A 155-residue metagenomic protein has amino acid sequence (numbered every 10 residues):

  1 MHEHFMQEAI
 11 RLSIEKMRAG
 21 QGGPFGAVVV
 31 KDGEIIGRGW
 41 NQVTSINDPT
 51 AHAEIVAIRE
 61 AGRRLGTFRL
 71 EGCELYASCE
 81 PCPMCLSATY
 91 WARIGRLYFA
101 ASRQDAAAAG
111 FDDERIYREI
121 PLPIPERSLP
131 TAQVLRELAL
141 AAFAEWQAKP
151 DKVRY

Functional and structural regions predicted by a protein language model:
M1-R18, P81, A88-Y155: Zinc-dependent deaminase
H4, E34, V56: Active-site phosphate/pyrophosphate-handling residues
Q21-F25, E71: Short, basic and Ser/Thr-rich N-terminal targeting/leader segments
P24-G33: Short beta-strand scaffold segments in enzyme catalytic cores
G37-G39: Short hydrophobic alpha-helix segments
Q42-S45: A short acidic/small-residue loop/turn micro-motif
A51, I55-A92: Helix-adjacent hinge/juxtasegments
